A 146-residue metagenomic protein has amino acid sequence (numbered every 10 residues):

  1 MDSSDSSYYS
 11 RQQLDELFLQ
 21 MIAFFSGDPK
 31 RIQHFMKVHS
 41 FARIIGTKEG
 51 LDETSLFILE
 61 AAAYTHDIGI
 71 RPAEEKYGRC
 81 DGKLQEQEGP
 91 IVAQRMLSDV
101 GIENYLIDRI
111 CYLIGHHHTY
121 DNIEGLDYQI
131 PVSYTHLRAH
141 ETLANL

Functional and structural regions predicted by a protein language model:
M1-R11: Non-catalytic interface/linker regions that flank or bridge core catalytic/transmembrane domains
D15-K37, G69-R79: Active-site flanking loop/helix segments enriched in acidic
D28-L59, S98-V100: Alpha-helical phosphate/pyrophosphate-handling elements in metalloenzyme active cores
V38, L84-S98: An active-site-proximal "capping" alpha-helix that borders the catalytic cofactor pocket
L51-A63, Y105-L113, D127-V132: Alpha-helical scaffolds flanking conserved acidic
L56-E75, G89, C111-H118: His-Asp-centered metal-binding catalytic motifs of divalent-metal-dependent phosphohydrolases/nucleases
H118-E124: Acidic pyrophosphate-coordinating catalytic loop
T135-T142: Conserved small/polar residues in nucleotide/adenosyl-binding loops
